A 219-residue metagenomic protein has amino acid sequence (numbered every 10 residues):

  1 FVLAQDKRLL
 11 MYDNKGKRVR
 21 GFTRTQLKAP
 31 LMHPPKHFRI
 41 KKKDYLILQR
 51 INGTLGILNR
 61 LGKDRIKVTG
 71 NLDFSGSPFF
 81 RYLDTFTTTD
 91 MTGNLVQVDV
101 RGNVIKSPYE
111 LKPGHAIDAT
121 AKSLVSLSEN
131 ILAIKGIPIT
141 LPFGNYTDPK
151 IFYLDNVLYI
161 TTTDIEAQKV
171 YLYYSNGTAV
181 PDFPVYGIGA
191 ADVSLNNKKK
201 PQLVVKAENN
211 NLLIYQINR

Functional and structural regions predicted by a protein language model:
F1-L3, L46-Q49, F86-T89, L124-S126 (+2 more regions): Conserved beta-strand element within WD40/beta-propeller blades
D6-L10, I51-G56, M91-V96, L127-A133 (+2 more regions): Loop/turn residues immediately N-terminal
Y12-D13, L58-R60, V98-V100, G136 (+2 more regions): Structural recognition of the beta-propeller blade-terminating site
K17-L27, K63-G70, V104-P113, G136-G144 (+1 more regions): Aromatic (tryptophan-biased) beta-strands that constitute blades/sheets of beta-rich domains
K28-F38, N71-D84, E110-K122, F143-V157 (+1 more regions): Repeated scaffold domains used in trafficking and secretory/extracellular systems, primarily beta-propellers
F80, T85-N103: Solenoidal tandem-repeat scaffolds enriched in leucines and small polar residues
V96, S175-T178, Y186-R219: Blade-level signature of beta-propeller repeat domains, shared across WD40, Kelch, NHL, RCC1 and BNR/Asp-box propellers
I131-V185: Intrinsically disordered, low-complexity segments enriched in Gly and acidic/Ser/Thr residues that form flexible
